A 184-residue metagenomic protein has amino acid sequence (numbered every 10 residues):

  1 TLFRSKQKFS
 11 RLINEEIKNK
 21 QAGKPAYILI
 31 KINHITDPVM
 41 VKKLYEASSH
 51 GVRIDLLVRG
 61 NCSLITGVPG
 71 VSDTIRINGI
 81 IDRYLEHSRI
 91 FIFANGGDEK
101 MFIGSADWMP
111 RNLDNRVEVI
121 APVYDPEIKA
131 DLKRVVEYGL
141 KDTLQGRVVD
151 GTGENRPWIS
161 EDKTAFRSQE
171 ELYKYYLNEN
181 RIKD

Functional and structural regions predicted by a protein language model:
T1-L2: Short, small-residue-biased leader/transition segments that mark boundaries at the very start of proteins
S5-F9: Phosphate/oxyanion-binding active-site loops and adjacent basic polyanion-contact surfaces
S10, N14, K129-E137, Q169-L177: Generic detector of well-ordered alpha-helical segments enriched in charged/polar residues, highlighting helical
L12-R76: Primarily the HKD phosphodiesterase
G60-T66, G70-I80, Y138-Q145, R156-E161 (+2 more regions): Short, structured "edge-of-domain" segments at secondary-structure transitions
N78-E154: HKD (HxKxxxxD) catalytic microenvironment of the phospholipase D
W108, P126, K163, R167-E170 (+1 more regions): C-terminal low-complexity, glycine/proline- and small-hydrophobic-enriched intrinsically disordered tails that act as
Y176-D184: Acidic, low-complexity intrinsically disordered tails
